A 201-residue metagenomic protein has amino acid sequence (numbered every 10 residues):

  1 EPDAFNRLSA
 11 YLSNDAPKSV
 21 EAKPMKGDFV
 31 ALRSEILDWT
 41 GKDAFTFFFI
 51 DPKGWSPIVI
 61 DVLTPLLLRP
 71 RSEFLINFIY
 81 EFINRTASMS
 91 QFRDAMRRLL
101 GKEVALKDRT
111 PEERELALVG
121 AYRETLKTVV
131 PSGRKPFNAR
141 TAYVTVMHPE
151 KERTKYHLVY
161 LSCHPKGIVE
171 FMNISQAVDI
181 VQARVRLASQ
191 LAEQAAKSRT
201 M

Functional and structural regions predicted by a protein language model:
E1-I36: SAM cofactor-binding core of SAM-dependent methyltransferases, primarily the Rossmann-like beta-alpha-beta module
Y11, D15, F49-D51, R69: Mid-sequence acidic-hydrophobic segments that form the walls of catalytic/ligand-binding cavities or oligomerization
A22-K23, F47-D51: Short catalytic-loop micro-motif centered on adjacent basic/acidic residues
A31-T46, K53-M201: Class I S-adenosyl-L-methionine
